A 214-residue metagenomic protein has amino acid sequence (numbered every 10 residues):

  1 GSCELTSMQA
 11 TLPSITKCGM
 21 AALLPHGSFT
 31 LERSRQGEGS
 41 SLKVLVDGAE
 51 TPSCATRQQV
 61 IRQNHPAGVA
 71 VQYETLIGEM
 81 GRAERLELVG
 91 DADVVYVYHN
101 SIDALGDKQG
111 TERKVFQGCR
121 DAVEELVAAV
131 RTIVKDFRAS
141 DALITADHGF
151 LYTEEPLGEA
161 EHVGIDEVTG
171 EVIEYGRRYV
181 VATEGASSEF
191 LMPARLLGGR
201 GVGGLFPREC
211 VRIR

Functional and structural regions predicted by a protein language model:
G1-R214: Feature captures the catalytic ectodomains and active-site-proximal regions of enzymes that hydrolyze or transfer
